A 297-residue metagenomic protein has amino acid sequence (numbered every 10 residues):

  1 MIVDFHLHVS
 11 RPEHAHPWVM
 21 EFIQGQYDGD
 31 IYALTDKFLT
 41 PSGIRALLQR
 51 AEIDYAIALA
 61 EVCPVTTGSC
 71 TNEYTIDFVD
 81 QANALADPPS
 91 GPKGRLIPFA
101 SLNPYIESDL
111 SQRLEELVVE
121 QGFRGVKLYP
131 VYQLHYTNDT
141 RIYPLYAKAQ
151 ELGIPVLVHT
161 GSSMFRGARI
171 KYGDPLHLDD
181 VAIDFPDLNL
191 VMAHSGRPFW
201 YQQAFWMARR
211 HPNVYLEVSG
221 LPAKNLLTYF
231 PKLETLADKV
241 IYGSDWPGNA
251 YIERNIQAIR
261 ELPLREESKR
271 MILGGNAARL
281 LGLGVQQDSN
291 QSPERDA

Functional and structural regions predicted by a protein language model:
M1-F5, H14-R50, Y55, T235-K239 (+1 more regions): Mid-to-C-terminal alpha-helical segments outside catalytic/metal-binding sites
D4, I57-A60, S101, V191-A193 (+3 more regions): Short beta-strand segments
H6, L48, T75, L117 (+7 more regions): Conserved, mostly hydrophobic/aromatic
H6-P12, H159, H194: Histidine-centered divalent metal-coordination motifs
L39-R45, C70-F78, L110-L114, D174-L178 (+2 more regions): Alpha-helical scaffolding within the catalytic cores of extracellular/periplasmic polymer-degrading hydrolases
D54-Y55, V62-M164, A168-Y172: Active-site gating/metal-coordination segments in enzymes
Q81-R95, D184-L188, R210-N213, T235-L236 (+1 more regions): Short helix-capping segments at alpha-helix termini
Q121-G125, H135-Y242: Catalytic pocket-lining loop regions of alpha/beta-barrel enzymes, especially the amidohydrolase/enolase/GH5 lineages
